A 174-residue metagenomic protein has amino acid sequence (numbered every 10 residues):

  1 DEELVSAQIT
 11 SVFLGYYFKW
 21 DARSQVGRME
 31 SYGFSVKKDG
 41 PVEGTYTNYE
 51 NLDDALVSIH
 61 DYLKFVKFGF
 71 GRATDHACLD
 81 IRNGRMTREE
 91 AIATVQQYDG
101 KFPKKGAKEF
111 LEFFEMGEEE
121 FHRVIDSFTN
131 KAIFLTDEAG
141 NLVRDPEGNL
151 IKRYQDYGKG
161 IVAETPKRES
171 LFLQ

Functional and structural regions predicted by a protein language model:
D1-Q174: Nucleotide-activated chemistry modules centered on ATP-dependent adenylation/adenylyltransferase
